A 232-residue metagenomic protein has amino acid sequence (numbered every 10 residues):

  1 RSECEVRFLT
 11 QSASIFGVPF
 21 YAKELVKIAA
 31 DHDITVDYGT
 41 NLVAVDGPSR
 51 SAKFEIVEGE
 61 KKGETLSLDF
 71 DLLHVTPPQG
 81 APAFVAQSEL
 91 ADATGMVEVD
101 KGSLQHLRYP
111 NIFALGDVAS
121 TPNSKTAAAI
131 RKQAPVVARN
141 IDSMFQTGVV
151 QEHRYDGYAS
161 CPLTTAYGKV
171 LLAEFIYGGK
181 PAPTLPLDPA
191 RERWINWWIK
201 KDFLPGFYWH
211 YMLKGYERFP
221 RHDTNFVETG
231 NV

Functional and structural regions predicted by a protein language model:
S2, Q105-H106, Y155: Solvent-exposed alpha-helices and their adjacent loops that cap or buttress functional pockets in soluble metabolic
S2-T94, V149: A Rossmann-like FAD-binding core segment of flavoenzymes
D37-L42, S103-Y109, A129, S143-G148 (+2 more regions): Short C-terminal domain-edge/linker segments immediately following a structured domain
P48, A93, R108, G157-A159: A generic structural signal for well-ordered coil/turn residues at beta-strand boundaries that shape enzyme active-site
L68-K132, D142-S143: FAD-site-proximal beta/loop scaffold in flavoenzymes
G95-F113, T165-P186: FAD-binding beta-loop-beta segment adjacent to the flavin cofactor pocket
L115-T165, L172-E174: A conserved FAD-binding loop/helix module that cradles the flavin
L172-V232: C-terminal auxiliary extensions adjacent to catalytic cores
